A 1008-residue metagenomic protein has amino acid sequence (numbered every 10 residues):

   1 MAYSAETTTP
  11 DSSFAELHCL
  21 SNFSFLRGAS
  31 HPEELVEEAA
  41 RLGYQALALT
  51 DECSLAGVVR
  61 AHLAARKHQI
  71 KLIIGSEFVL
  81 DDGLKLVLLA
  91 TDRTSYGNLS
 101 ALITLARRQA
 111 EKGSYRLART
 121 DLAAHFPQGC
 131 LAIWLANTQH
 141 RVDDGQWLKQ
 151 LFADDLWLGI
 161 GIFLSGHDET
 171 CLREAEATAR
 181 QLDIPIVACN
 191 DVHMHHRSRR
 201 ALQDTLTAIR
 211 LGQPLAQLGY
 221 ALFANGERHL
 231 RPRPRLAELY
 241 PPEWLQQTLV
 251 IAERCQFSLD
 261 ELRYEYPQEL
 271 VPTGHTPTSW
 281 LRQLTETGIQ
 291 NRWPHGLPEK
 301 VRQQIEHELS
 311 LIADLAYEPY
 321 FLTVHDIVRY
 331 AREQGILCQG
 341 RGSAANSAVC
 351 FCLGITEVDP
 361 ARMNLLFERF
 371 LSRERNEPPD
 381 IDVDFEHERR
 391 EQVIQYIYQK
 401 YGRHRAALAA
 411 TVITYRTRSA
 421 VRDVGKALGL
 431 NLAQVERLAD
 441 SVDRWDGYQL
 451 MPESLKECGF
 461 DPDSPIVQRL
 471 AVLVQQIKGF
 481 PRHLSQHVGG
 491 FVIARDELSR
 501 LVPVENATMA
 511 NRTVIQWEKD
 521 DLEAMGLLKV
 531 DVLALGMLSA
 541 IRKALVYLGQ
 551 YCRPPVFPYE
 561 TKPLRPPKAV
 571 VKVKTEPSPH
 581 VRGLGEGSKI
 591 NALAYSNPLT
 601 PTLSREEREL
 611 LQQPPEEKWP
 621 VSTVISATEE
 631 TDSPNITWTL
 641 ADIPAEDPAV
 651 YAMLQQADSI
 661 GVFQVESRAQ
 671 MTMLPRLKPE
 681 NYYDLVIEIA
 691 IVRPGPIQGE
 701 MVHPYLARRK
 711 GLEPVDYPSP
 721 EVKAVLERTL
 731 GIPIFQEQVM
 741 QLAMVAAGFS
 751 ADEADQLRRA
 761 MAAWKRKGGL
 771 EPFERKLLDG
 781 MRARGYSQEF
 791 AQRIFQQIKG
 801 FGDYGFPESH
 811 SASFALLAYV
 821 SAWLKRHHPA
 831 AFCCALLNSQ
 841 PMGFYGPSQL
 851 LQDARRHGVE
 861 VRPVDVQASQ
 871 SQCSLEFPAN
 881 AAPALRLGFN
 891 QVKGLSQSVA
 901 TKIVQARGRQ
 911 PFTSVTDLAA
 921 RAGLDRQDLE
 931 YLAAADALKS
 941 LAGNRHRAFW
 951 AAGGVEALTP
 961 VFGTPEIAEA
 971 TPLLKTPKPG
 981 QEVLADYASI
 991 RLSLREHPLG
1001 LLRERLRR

Functional and structural regions predicted by a protein language model:
P10-L49, C53-H68, L105-R197, S258 (+2 more regions): Domain-core and long-helix interface of multi-subunit machines
Q45-L49, A65-H68, V271-Y559, K568 (+1 more regions): Noncatalytic, beta-rich nucleic-acid-contacting surfaces in large DNA/RNA-processing enzymes
S54-A110: Hydrophobic or amphipathic alpha-helical targeting/insertion segments
I70-L72, S76, A90-R93, I184 (+2 more regions): Acidic, His- and aromatic-enriched active-site or binding-groove loops in soluble protein domains that engage sugars
L86, A201-T278: Active-site or pore-adjacent capping/gating segments
P563, P577, L610-P614, W619-P620: Cationic, low-complexity basic patches in intrinsically disordered or flexible, solvent-exposed regions
R582-E586, E606-R608, P615-E617, T628: Glycine-biased, low-complexity coil/linker segments
